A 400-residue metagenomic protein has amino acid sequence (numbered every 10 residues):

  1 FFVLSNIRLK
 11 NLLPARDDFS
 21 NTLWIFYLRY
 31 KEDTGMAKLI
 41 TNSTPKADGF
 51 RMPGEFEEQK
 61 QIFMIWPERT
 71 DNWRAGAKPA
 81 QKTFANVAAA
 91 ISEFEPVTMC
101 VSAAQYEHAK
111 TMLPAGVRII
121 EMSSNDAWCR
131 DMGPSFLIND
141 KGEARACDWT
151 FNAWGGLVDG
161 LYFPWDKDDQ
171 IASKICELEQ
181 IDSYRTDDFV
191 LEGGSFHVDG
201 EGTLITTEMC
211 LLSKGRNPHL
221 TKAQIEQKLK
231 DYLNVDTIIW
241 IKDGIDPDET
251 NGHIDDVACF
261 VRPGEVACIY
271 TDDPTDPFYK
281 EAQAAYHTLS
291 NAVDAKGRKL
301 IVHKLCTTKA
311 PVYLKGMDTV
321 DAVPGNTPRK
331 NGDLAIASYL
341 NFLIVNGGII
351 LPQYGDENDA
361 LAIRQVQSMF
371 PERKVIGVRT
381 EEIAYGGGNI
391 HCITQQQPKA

Functional and structural regions predicted by a protein language model:
S5, L9, L13-D17: Cationic, amphipathic, low-complexity segments that mediate targeting or membrane/lipid association
P14-A15, R29-Y30, R145: Exposed, low-complexity/repetitive linear segments and helix-based recognition motifs, biased toward charged/polar
N21-G35: Short, Lys/Arg-enriched N-terminal segments with co-localized hydrophobic residues within the first ~10-30 amino acids
E32-A400: Histidine/cysteine-enriched polar flanking segments
